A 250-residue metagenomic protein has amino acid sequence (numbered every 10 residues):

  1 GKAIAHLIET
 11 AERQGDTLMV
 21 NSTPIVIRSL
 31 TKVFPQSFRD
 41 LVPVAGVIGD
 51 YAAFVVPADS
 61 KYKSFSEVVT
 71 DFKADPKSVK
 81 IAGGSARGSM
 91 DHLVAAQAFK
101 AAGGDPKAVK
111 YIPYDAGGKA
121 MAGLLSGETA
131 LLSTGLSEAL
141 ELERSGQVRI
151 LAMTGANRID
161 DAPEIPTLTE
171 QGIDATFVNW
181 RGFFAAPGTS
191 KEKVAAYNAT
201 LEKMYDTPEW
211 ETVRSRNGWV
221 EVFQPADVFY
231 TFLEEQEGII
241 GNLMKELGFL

Functional and structural regions predicted by a protein language model:
G1-R181: Conserved hydrophobic/amphipathic secondary-structure segments that form or flank ligand- or partner-binding grooves
L7-I8, A185, R214: Hydrophobic alpha-helical interface/terminus motif in multipass membrane transporters
K63, S89, S133, G188-E192 (+2 more regions): Soluble non-cytosolic domains of exported or imported proteins
V109-Y114, F184-A185, D227-F232: Short linear loop/turn motifs
L140-E141, I159, F184, E221 (+1 more regions): Short secondary-structure capping/turn micro-motifs that flank functional sites
T167, K191-L250: An extracytoplasmic/periplasmic, membrane-proximal ligand-sensing/linker region
A175-P187, A195-A196: Small-residue transmembrane helix packing/gating motifs
